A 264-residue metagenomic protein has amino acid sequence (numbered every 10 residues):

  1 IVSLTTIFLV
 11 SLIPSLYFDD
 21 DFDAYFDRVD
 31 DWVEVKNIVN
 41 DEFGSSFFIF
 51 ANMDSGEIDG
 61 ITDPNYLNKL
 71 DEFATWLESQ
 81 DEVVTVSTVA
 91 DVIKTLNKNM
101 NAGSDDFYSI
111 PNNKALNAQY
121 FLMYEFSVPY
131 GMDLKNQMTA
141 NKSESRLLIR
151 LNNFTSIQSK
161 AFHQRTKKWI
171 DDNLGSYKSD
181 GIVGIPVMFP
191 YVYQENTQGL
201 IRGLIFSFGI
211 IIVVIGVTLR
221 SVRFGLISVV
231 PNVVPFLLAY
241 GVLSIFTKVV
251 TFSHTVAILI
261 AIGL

Functional and structural regions predicted by a protein language model:
I1-F252: Extracytoplasmic
V250-L264: Transmembrane alpha-helix detector for multi-pass membrane proteins
